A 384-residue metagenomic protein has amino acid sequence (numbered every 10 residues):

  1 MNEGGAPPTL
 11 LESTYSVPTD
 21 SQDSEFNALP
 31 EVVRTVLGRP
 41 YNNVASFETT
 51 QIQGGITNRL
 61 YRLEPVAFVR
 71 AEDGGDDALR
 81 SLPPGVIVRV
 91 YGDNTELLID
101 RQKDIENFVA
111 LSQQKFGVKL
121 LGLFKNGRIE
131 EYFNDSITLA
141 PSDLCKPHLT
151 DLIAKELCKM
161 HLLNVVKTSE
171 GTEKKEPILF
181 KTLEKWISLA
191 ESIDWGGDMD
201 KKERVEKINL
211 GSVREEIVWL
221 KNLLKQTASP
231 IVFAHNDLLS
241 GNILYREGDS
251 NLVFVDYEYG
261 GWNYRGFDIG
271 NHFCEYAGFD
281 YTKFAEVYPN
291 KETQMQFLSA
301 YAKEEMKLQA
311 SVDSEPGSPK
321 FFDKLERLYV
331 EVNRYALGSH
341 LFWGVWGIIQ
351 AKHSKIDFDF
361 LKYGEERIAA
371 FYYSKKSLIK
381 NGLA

Functional and structural regions predicted by a protein language model:
M1-Q51: Juxta-kinase regulatory segment immediately upstream of eukaryotic protein kinase catalytic domains
L37-P40, L157, H161-T168, D194 (+6 more regions): A general structural signal marking secondary-structure boundaries and capping sites
T50-V213, W219, L223-P230, G248-S250: ATP-binding pocket architecture of kinase catalytic cores
K201, A310-A384: Helical subdomain adjoining the active site within ATP-dependent kinase catalytic cores
F233-H235, S240: Catalytic-loop of the protein kinase fold
G241-D280: Catalytic activation segment of kinase domains across protein kinase-like and atypical kinase folds
G266-E315, L337-K355, A370: Active-site activation/catalytic loop segments of kinase-like enzymes and analogous catalytic loops in related
